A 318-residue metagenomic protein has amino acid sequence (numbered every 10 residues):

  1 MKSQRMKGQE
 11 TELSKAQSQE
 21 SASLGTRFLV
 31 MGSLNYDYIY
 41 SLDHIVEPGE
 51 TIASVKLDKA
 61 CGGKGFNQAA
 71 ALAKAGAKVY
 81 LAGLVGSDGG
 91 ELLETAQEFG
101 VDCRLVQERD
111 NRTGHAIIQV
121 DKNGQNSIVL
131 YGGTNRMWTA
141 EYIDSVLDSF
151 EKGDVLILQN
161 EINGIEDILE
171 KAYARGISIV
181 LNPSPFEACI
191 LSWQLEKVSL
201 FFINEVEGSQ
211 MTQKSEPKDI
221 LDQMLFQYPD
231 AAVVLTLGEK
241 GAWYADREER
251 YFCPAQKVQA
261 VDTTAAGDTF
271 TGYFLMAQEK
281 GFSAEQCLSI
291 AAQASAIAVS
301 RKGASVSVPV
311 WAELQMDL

Functional and structural regions predicted by a protein language model:
K2-F28, A188, P217-L318: Conserved phosphate-binding/catalytic region of the ribokinase-like
S33, G83-S87, E108, V120-K122 (+2 more regions): Cofactor-binding loop segments of dinucleotide-utilizing enzymes, especially the Rossmann-like FAD- and NAD(P)+-binding
I45-S54, F202-N204, F252-C253: Short glycine/proline- and charge-enriched loop/turn segments that cap or connect secondary-structure elements
P48-H115, D317-L318: Substrate-binding N-lobe of the ribokinase-like
A70, H115-Q119, S127, G241-Y244: Short beta-strand scaffold segments in enzyme catalytic cores
V106-E108, I118-V155: Conserved phosphate-binding/catalytic loop of the ribokinase/pfkB sugar-kinase fold
V155-D219, Q223, G241-A242: Conserved beta-alpha-beta core of the PfkB/ribokinase-like small-molecule kinase fold
